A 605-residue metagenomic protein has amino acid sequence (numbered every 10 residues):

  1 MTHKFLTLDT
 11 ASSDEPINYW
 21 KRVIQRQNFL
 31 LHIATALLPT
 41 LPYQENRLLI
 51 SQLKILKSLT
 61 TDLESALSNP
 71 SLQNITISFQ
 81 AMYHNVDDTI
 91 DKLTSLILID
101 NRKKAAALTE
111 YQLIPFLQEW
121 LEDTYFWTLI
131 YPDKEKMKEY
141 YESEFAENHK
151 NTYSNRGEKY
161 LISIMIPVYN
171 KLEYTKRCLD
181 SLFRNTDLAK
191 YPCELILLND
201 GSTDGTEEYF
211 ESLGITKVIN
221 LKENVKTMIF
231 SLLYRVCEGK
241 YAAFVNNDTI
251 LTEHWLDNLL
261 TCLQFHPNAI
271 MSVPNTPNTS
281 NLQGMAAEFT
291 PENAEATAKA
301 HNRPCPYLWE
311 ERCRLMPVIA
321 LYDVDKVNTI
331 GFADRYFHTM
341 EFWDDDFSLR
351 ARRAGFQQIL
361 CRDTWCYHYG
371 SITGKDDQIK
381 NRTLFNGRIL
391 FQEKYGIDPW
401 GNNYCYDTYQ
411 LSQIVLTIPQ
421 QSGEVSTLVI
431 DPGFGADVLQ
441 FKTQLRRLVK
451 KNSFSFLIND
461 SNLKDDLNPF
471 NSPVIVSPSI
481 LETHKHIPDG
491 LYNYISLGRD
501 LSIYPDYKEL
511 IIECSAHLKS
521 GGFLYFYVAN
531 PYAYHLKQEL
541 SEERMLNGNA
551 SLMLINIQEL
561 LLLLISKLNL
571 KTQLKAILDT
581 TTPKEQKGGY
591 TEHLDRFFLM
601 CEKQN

Functional and structural regions predicted by a protein language model:
Y125-R184: N-proximal low-complexity "stem/linker" segments adjacent to membrane-targeting elements
D180-P192, Q444-R447: Short, acidic, metal-binding catalytic loop of nucleotide-sugar glycosyltransferases
N199-E207, G435: A conserved acidic beta->alpha catalytic loop
L221-C237: Glycine-rich, basic loop-to-helix element that forms the pyrophosphate-binding segment of sugar-nucleotide handling
T227-M228, N278, H301-V324: A recurrent flexible, glycine/aromatic-enriched loop bordering the glycosyltransferase active site that acts as
A242: Short aromatic/hydrophobic "clamp" motif used to bind/position activated sugar donors
I250-E288: Conserved donor NDP-sugar-binding/catalytic core segment of glycosyltransferases
H254-N258, C313-G331, F337-W365: A short, conserved alpha-helix in the catalytic core of glycosyltransferases
